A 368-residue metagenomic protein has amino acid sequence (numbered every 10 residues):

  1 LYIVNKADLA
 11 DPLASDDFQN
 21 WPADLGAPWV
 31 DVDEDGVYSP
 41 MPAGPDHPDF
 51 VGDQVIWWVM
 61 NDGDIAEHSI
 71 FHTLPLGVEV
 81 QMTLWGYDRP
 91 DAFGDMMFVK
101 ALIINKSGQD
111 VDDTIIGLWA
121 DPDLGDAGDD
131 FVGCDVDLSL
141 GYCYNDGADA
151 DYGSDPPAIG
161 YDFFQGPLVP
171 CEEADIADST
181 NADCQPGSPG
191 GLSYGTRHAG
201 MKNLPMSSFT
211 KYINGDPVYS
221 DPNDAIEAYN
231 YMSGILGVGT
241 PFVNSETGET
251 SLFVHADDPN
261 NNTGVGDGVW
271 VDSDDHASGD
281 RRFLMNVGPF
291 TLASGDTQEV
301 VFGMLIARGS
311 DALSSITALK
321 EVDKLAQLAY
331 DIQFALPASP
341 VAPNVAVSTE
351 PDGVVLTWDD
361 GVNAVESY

Functional and structural regions predicted by a protein language model:
L1-Y368: Extracellular/surface-associated beta-sandwich interaction domains
